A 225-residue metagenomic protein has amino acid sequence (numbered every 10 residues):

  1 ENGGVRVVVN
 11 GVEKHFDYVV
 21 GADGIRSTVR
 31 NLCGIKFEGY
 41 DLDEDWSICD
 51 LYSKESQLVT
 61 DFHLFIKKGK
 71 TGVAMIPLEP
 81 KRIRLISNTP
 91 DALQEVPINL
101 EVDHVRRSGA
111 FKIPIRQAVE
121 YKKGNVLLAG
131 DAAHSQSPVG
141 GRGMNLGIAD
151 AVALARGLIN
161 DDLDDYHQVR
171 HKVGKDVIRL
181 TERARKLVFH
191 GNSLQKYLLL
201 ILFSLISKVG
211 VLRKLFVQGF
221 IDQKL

Functional and structural regions predicted by a protein language model:
E1-H15: Conserved beta-strand-loop-beta-strand element in the redox core of flavoprotein oxidoreductases
G4, Y18, A22-I113: Conserved FAD-binding catalytic core of PHBH/FMO-like flavoproteins
E13, D17-V19, N125-L127: Hydrophobic "anchor" residues on beta-strands that sit immediately upstream of conserved functional sites
G24, L146-R156: Short amphipathic alpha-helical face segments that pack within enzyme cores and frequently flank/anchor catalytic
N88-R142, L146, N160: FAD/FMN-dependent oxidoreductases across multiple families
R156-L225: C-terminal helical "tail/cap" subdomain of flavin- and related membrane-associated enzymes
